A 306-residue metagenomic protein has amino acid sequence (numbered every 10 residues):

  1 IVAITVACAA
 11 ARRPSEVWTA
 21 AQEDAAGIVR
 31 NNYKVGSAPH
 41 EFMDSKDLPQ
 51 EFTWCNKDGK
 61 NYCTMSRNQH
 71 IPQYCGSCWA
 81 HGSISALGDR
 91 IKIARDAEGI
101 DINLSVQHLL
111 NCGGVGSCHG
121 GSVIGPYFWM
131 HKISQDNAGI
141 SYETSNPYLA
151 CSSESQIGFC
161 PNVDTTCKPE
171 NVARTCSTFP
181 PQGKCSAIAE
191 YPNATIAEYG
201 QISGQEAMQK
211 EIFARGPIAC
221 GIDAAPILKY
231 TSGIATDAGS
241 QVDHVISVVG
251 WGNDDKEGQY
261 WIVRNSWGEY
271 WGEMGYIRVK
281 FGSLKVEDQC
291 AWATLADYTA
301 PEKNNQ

Functional and structural regions predicted by a protein language model:
I1-A11: Cleavable N-terminal signal peptides of Sec/SRP-targeted secreted and luminal proteins
A10-Q306: Catalytic-core signature of thiol
